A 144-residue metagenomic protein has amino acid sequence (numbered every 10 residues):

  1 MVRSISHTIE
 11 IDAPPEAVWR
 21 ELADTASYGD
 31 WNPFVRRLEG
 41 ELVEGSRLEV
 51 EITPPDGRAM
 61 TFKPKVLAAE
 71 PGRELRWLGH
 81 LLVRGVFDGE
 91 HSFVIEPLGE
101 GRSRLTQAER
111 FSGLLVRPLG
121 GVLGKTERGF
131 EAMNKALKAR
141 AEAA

Functional and structural regions predicted by a protein language model:
M1-V43: Hydrophobic ligand-binding cavity/cleft-lining segments
R3, E51, H80, P118-V122: Residue-level detector of alpha-helix boundaries and kinks
P14, S27, R58, G101 (+2 more regions): Short phosphate-engaging motifs
G29-D30, E39, P54-R102, R110-S112 (+1 more regions): Hydrophobic-ligand binding "helix-grip"
E44-E49: Short coil-to-beta transition motif at edge beta-strands of beta-rich domains
F87, R104-T106, R110-A144: A conserved amphipathic terminal alpha-helix motif
